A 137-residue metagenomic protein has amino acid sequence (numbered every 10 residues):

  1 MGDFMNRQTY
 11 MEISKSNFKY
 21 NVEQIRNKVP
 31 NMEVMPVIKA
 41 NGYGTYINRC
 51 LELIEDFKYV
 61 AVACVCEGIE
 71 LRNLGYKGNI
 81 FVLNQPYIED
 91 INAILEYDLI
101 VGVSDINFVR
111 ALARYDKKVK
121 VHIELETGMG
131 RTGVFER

Functional and structural regions predicted by a protein language model:
D3-K28: Positively charged, low-complexity intrinsically disordered leader regions
T9-I13, N17, M32-R137: Active-site-proximal beta-alpha core segment in soluble small-molecule metabolic enzymes
